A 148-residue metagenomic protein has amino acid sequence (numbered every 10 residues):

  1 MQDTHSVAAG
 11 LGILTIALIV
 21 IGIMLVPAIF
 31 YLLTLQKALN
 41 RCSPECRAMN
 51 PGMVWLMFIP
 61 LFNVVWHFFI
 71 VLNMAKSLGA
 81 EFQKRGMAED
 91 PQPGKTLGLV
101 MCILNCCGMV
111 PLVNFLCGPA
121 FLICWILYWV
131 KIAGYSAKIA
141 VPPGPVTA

Functional and structural regions predicted by a protein language model:
M1-G12, E45, K84-A88, Y135-A148: Low-complexity, intrinsically disordered extramembrane tails and loops of integral membrane proteins
G10-T34, M53-M74, D90-Y128: Hydrophobic alpha-helical transmembrane segments in multi-pass membrane proteins
A28-E45, V71-E81, I132: Internal transmembrane alpha-helix with an interfacial aromatic "cap," most often the third helix
C42-R47, L78-L97: Amphipathic, cytosolic membrane-interfacial segments at TM-TM junctions
M49-P51: Short acidic alpha-helical/loop segments enriched in Asp/Glu that coordinate divalent cations
L56-I59, K76, A80, R85-G86 (+2 more regions): Short, surface-exposed, charged/polar-biased interaction segments
W125-I139: Membrane-water interface at the C-terminal end of transmembrane alpha helices
